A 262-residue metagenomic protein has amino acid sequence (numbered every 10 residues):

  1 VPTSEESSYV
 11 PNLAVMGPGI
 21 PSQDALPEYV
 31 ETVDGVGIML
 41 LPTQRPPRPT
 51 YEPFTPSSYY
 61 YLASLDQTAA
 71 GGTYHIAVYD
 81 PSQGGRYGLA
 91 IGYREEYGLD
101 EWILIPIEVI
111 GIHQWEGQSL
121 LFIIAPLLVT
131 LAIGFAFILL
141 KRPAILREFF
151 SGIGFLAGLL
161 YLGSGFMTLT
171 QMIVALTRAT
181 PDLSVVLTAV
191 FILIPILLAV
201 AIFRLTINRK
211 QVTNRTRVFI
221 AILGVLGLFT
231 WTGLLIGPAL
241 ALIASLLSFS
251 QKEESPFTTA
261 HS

Functional and structural regions predicted by a protein language model:
E5, P11-S22, S64-G152: C-terminal edge strands of extracellular/lumenal beta-sandwich accessory domains
G17, E31, V36, Y97-G98 (+1 more regions): Intrinsic-disorder/low-complexity, polar/charged segments
D24-V30: Beta-propeller fold detector
V30-D66: Extended, solvent-exposed segments with strong compositional bias
V109-S250: Alpha-helical transmembrane segments forming the membrane-embedded cores of inner-membrane proteins across
E253-S262: Short, charged juxtamembrane terminal tails flanking transmembrane helices
